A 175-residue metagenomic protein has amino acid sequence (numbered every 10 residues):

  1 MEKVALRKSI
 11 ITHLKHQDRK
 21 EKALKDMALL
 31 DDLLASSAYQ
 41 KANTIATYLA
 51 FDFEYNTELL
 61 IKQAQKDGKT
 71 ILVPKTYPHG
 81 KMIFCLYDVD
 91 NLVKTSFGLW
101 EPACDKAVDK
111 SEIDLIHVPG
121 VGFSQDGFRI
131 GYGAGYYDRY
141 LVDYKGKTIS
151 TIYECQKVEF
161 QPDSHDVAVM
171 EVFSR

Functional and structural regions predicted by a protein language model:
M1-A5, T12, H16, S111-L115 (+2 more regions): Surface-exposed, charge/polar-rich loops and edge strands
M1-S111: N-terminal active-site beta-alpha-beta segment that forms phosphate/nucleotide-binding and substrate-recognition loops
T47, V118-P119, S174: Redox-cofactor binding/interface segments in oxidoreductases and associated redox assembly factors
L49, K75, G120-V121, I152-C155: Short secondary-structure boundary segments
K62, I130-Y136: Charged helix-capping and loop-helix junction motifs
C85, V118, S124: Anionic-ligand binding patches
P102, P119, D143: Mid-sequence acidic-hydrophobic segments that form the walls of catalytic/ligand-binding cavities or oligomerization
